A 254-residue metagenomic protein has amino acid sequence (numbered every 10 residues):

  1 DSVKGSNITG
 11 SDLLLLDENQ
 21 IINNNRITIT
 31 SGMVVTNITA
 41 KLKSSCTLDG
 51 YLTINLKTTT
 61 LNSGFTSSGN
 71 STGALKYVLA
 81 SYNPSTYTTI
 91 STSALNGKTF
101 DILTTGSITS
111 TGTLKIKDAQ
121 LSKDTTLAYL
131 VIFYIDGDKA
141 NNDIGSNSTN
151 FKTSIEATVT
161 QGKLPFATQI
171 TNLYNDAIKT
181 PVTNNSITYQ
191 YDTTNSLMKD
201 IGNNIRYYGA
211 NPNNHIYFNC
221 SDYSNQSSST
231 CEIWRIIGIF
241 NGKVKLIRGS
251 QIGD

Functional and structural regions predicted by a protein language model:
G5-I21, R26, K123, L164-D254: Long, domain-scale functional regions
E18-T30, P84-A128, I132-Y134: Extracellular adhesion/glycan-binding regions together with long Ser/Thr- and acidic-residue-rich low-complexity tracts
R26-K98: Surface-exposed interaction patch
V34, I38-T59, S110-L164: C-terminal, structured domain-capping segment
V35, G106-I108, I236: Assembly/interface hotspot detector across virion components, adhesins/toxins, and nucleic-acid enzymes
K57-T59, S68-N70, A74-T92, L103 (+4 more regions): Predominantly extracellular/luminal cell-surface or secreted proteins
S63-S71, D143-N147, S224-S227: Short consensus segments that form the blades of beta-propeller domains, in both extracellular/periplasmic
